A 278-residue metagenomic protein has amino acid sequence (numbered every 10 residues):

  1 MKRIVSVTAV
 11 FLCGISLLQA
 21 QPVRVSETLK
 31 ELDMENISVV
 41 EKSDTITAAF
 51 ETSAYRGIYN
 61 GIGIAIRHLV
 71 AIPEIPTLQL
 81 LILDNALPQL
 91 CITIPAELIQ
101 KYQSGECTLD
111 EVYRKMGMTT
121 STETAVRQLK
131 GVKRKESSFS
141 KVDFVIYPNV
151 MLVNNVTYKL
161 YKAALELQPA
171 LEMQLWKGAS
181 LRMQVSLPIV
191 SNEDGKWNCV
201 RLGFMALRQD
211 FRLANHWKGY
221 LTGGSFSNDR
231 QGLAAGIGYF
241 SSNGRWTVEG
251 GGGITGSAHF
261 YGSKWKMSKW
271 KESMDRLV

Functional and structural regions predicted by a protein language model:
Q21-V23, Q89-V142: Pro/Ala/Gly-rich low-complexity, hydrophilic intrinsically disordered segments
S26-A49: Short edge beta-strands and adjacent turn/loop segments
T47-T52, F144-V156, L181-I189, L207 (+4 more regions): Transmembrane beta-strand segments that form the barrel wall of outer-membrane beta-barrel proteins
G57-P76: Short, non-transmembrane amphipathic alpha-helical segments
I58, N155-A163, K177, P188-L202 (+4 more regions): Solvent-exposed loop/turn segments connecting transmembrane beta-strands in outer-membrane beta-barrel proteins
V70-L98: A short amphipathic beta-strand at an alpha->beta junction
K135-K196: Core alpha-helical transmembrane segments of integral membrane proteins
L165-L175, V200-L213, G232-G252, D275-V278: Feature captures outer-membrane beta-barrel proteins of Gram-negative bacteria and organelles
